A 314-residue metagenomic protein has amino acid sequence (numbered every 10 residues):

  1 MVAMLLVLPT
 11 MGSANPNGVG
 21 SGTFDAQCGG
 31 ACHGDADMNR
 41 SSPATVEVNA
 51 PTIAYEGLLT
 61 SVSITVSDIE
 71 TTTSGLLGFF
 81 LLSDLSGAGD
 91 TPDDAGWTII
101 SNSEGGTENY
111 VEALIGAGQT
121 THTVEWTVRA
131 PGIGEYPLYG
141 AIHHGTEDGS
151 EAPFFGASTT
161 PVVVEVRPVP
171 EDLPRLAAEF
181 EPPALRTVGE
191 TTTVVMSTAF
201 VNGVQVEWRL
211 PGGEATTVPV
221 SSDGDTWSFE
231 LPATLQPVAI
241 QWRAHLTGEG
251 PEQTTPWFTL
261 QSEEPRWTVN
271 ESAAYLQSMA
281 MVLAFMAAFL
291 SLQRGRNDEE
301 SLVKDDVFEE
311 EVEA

Functional and structural regions predicted by a protein language model:
M1-L5: Sec-dependent N-terminal signal peptides
V7-L185, G203, G224, P237 (+2 more regions): Sequence context surrounding c-type heme c attachment/ligation sites in exported
S63-S67, E190-A199: Short edge beta-strand/loop segments characteristic of extracellular beta-sandwich folds
E108-A113, T192-M196, T226-E230: Generic recognition of long tandem-repeat/solenoid scaffolds
T187-V188, A244: Long, charge-rich C-terminal accessory regions
F200-W257: Alpha-glucan (starch/glycogen) binding determinants
M281-N297: Alpha-helical transmembrane segments
N297-A314: Cytoplasmic C-terminal tails of single-pass
